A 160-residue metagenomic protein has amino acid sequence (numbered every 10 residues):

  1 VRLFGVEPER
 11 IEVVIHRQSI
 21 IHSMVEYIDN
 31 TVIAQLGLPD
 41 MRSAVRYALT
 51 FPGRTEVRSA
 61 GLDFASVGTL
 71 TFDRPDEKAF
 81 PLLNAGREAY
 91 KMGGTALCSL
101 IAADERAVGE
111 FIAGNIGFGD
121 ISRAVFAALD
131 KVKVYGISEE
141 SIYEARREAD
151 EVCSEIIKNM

Functional and structural regions predicted by a protein language model:
V1-M160: Catalytic, metal-anchored helix/loop core of enzyme active sites in primary metabolism
